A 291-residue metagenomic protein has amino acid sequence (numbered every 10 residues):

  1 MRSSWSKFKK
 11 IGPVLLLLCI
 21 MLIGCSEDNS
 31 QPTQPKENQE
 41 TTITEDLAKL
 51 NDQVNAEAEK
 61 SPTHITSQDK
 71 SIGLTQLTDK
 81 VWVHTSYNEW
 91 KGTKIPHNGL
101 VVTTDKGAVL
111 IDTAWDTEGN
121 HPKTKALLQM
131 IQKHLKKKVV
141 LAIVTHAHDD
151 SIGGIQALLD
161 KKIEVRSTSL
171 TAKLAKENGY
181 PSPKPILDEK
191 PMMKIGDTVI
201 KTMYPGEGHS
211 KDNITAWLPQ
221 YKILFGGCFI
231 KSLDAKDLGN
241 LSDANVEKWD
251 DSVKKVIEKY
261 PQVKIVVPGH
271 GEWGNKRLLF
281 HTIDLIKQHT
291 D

Functional and structural regions predicted by a protein language model:
R2-G12: Bacterial N-terminal signal peptides that target proteins for export
I20-G24: C-terminal motif of bacterial Sec signal peptides marking the signal peptidase cleavage site
C25-D105: Zn-dependent metallo-beta-lactamase
Q76, T168-G206, S210-K211, P219-Q220: Metallo-beta-lactamase
Q76-L127, T215-C228: Conserved beta-strand hairpin/beta-sheet module of binuclear metal-dependent hydrolase folds, prominently
K80, V102, D112, H146 (+7 more regions): Divalent metal-coordination and catalytic microenvironments
K106-V109, N120-R166: Active-site metal-binding motif and surrounding structural segment of the metallo-beta-lactamase
W115-D116, P205-G208, D212-F280: Metallo-beta-lactamase
